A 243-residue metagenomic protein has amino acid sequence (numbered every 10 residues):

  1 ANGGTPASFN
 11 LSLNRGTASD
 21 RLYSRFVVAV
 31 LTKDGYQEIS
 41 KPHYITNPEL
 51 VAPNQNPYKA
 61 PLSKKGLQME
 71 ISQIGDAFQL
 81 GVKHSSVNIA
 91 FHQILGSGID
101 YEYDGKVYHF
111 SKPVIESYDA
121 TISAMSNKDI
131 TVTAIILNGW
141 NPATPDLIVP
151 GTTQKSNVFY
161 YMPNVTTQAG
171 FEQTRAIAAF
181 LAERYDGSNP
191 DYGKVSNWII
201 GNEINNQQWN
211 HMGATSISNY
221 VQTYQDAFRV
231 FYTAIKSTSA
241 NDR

Functional and structural regions predicted by a protein language model:
A1-P53: Beta-strand-enriched, solvent-exposed domains that form extended recognition/catalytic surfaces
G3-A7, S40-I45, Y58-K64, E172-A176 (+1 more regions): Short linear motifs at secondary-structure transitions and domain/linker junctions
S8-S12, Q79, A234: Ser/Thr- (and often Asn-) enriched beta-sheet segments in non-cytosolic proteins
F9, L67, I130: Extra-cytoplasmic beta-strand recognition segments
N14, Y36-A90: Boundary/entry segment of secreted carbohydrate-active catalytic domains
D20-L22, P61, S126, Y192: Solvent-exposed loop and beta-edge segments used for protein-protein assembly and interaction
L80-R243: Substrate-binding cleft and catalytic face of glycoside hydrolase catalytic domains, especially the flexible beta-alpha
